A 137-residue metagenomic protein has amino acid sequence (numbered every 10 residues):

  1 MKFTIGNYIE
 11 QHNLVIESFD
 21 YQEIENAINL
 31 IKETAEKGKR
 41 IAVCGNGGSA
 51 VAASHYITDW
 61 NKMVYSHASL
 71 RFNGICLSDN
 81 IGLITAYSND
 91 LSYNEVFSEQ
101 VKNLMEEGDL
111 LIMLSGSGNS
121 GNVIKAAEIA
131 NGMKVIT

Functional and structural regions predicted by a protein language model:
M1-F19: Generic N-terminal amphipathic, Lys/Arg-enriched alpha-helix
F19-K37: A short, well-structured juxtamembrane/interface segment
E33-L104: Glycine-rich, small/polar surface segments that engage phosphate groups of diverse ligands
R40-C44, E107-G118: A short, small-residue-rich loop immediately preceding and capping a beta-strand
S49-S54, N119-A126: Short glycine/serine/threonine-rich phosphate/pyrophosphate-binding segments that cradle anionic phosphate groups
N61, A127-K134: Surface-exposed amphipathic alpha-helices with a cationic face
E106-L110, V123-A126: A contiguous pocket-lining binding segment that forms or flanks enzyme active sites
